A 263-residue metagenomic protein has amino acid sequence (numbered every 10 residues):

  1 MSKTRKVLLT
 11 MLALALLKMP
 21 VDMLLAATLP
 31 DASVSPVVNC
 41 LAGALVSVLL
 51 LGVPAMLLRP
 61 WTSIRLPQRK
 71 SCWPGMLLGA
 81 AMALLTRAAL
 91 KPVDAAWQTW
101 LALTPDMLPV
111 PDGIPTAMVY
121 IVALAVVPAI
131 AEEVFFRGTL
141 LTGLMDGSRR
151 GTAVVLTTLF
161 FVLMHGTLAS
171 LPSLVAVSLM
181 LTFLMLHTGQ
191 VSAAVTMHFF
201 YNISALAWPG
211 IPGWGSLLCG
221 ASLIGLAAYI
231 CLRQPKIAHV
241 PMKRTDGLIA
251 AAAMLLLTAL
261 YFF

Functional and structural regions predicted by a protein language model:
M1-A13, P241-L248: N-terminal membrane topogenic signal
M1-L8, P36, A169, G215: Membrane-interface helix-boundary signature
T10-R59, C72-P74, L78, G213-A221: Alpha-helical transmembrane segments in multi-pass membrane proteins
M11-M19, M23, A44-V48, M76-A88 (+8 more regions): Alpha-helical transmembrane spans of integral membrane proteins, capturing the lipid-embedded, hydrophobic core of TM
L12-P20, V46-A55, M82-A89, L218-Q234 (+1 more regions): Hydrophobic core of alpha-helical transmembrane segments in multi-pass integral membrane proteins
L17-L25, L29, L50-L58, L85-W97 (+7 more regions): Alpha-helical membrane-inserting segments
A32-V38, T62-A131, L141-T142, D146 (+1 more regions): Juxtamembrane helix-loop-helix connectors linking adjacent transmembrane helices in multi-pass membrane enzymes
M118-F262: Transmembrane helix-loop-helix hairpins at the membrane interface of multi-pass integral membrane proteins
